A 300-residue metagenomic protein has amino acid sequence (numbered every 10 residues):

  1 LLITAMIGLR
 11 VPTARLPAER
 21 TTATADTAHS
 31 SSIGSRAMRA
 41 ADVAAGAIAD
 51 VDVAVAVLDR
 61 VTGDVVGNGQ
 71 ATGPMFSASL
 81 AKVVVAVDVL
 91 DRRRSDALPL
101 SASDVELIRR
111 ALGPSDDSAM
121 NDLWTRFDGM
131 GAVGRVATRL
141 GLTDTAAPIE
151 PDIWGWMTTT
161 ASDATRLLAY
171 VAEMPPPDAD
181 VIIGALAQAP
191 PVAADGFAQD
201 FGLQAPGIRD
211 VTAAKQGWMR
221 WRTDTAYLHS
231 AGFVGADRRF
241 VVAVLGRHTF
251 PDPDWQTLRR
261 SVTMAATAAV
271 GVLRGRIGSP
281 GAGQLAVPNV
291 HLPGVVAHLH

Functional and structural regions predicted by a protein language model:
L1-G8: Hydrophobic membrane-insertion alpha-helices, especially the h-region of bacterial N-terminal signal peptides
P12-A54, L58-R60, T125-H300: Penicillin-recognizing serine hydrolase domain
G63, P74-L98, A111, V242: Active-site SXXK
G63-Q70, T212: Amphipathic coiled-coil signal-relay and dimerization helices
G67-A71, V105, P114-A119, P148-D152 (+1 more regions): Flexible glycine/proline-enriched surface loops and loop-helix/loop-strand junctions
G67-A86, D104, D122-L123, W154: Hydrophobic alpha-helical segments that drive targeting, anchoring, or assembly
L80-V83, G113, D117, T158-T165: Short alpha-helical patches at coil-to-helix transitions and adjacent helical residues in well-structured domains
R93-T143, T160: Conserved catalytic neighborhood of penicillin-recognizing serine enzymes
